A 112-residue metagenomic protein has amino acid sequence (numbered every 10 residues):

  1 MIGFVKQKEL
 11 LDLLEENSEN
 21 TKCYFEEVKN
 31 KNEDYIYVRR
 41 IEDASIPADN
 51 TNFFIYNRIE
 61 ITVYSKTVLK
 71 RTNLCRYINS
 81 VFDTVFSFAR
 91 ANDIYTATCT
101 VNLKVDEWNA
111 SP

Functional and structural regions predicted by a protein language model:
M1, V5, D106-P112: Viral virion structural and adsorption modules
M1-P47, T51, K66: Small/polar-rich, solvent-exposed N-terminal microdomains that initiate assembly or binding
K29-N32, R90-N102: Short proline/glycine- and acidic-rich turn/helix-capping motifs at secondary-structure junctions
D43-P47, V105-A110: Short, charged/polar, Gly/Pro-enriched secondary-structure boundary elements
D49-N50, F88-A91: Short proline/glycine-enriched turn/loop segments at secondary-structure junctions
I55-K66, Y95-W108: Oligomerization/assembly interface segments of phage tail-like spikes and tubes
V68-L74, A110: Short, conserved charged micro-motifs
N73-F88: Short beta-strand and beta-hairpin "edge-sheet" elements
